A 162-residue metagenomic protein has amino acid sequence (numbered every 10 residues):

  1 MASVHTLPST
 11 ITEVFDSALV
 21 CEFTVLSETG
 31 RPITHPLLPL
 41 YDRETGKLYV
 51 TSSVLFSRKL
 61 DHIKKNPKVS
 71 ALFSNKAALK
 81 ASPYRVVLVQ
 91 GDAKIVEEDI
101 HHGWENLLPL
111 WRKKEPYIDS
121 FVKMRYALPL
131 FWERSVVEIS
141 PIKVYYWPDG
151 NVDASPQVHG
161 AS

Functional and structural regions predicted by a protein language model:
M1-V20, Q157-S162: Extreme N-terminal tail/first-helix region
A2-S3, A81-S162: Charged, gly/pro-rich active-site loop segments
I11, K59, G103-L107: Amphipathic alpha-helical interface surfaces
A18-L55, D61, A71-F73, R85: Short beta-strand segments
T24-E28, N75-L79, M124-A127: Short, solvent-exposed loop/turn elements at beta->coil junctions and helix N-caps that rim active or binding pockets
T45-K47, K68, D92, K143: Structural motif
S53-S57, S70-K76, E115-M124: Short acidic (Asp/Glu) patches
R58-Q90, K94: Helix-adjacent hinge/juxtasegments
